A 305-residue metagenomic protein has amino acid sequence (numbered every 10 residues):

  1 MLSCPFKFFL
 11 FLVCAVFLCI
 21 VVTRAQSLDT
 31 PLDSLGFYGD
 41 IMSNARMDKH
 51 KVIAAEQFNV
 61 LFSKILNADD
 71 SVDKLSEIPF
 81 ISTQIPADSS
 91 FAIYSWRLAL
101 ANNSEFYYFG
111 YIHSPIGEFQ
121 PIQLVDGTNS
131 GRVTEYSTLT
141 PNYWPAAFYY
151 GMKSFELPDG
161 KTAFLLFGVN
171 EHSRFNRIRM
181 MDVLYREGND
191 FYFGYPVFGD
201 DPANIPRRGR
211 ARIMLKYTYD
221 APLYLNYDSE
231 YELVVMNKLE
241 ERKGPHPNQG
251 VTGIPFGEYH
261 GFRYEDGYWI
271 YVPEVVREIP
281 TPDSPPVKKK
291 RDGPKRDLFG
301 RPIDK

Functional and structural regions predicted by a protein language model:
M1-S34: Bacterial Sec-dependent N-terminal signal peptides
Q26-I93, R97, N103: Start-of-domain marker
S76-T140: Active-site acidic/histidine clusters and adjacent loop/turn architecture that either coordinate catalytic ions
S90-R97, T162-N170, E232-K238: Short beta-strand elements that form the blades of beta-propeller/WD-repeat-like and other beta-sheet-rich scaffold
Y107-P115, M180-N189, V251-D266: Beta-propeller blade signature
Q120-T128, Y192-N204, Y271-R277: Beta-propeller fold detector
E135-W144, F148-P158, Y192-R263, V287-K288: Short aromatic loop motif centered on NTY/YTY
E241-K305: Hydrophilic extracytoplasmic domains
